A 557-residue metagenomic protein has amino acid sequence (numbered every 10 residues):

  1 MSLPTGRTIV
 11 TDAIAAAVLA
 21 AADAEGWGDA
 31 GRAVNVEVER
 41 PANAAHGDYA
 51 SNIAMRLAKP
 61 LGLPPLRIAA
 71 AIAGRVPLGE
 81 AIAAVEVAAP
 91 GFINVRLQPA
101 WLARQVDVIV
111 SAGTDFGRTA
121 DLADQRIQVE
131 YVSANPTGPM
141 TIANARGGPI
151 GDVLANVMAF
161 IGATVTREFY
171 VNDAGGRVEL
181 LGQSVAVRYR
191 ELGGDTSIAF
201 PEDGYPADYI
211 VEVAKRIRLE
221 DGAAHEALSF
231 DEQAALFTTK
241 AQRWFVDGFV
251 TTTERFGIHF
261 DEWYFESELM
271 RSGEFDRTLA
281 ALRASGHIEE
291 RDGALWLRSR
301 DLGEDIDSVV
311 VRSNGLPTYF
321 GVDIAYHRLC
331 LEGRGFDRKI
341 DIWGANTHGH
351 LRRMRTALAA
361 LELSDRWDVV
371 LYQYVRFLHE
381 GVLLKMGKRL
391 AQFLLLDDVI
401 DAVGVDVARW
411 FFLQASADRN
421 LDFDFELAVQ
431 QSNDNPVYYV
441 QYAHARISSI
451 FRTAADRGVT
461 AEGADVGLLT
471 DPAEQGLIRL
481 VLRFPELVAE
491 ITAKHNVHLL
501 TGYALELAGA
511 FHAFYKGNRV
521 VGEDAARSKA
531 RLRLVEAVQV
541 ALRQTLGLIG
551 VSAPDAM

Functional and structural regions predicted by a protein language model:
S2-R104, V110-M557: Non-catalytic interaction-recognition regions
